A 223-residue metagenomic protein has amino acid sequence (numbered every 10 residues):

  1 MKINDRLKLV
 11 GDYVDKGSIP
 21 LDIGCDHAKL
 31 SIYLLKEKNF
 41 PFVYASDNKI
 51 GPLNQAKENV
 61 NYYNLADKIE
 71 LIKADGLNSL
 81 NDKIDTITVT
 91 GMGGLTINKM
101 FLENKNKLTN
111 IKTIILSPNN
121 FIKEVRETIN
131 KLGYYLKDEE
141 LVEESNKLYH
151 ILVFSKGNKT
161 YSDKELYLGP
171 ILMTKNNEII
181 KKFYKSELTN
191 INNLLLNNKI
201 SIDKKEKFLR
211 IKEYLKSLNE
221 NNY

Functional and structural regions predicted by a protein language model:
K2-G17: Conserved alpha-helix/loop element of class I SAM-dependent methyltransferases that forms part of the SAM/SAH-binding
G17-D26: Conserved class I S-adenosyl-L-methionine
A28, I32: Glycine-rich SAM-binding Motif I of class I
F42-D47: Conserved SAM-binding motif I beta-strand of class I
N54-D82: S-adenosyl-L-methionine
I84-G91: Short SAM/SAH-binding signature in class I
N104-V153: C-terminal substrate-binding/active-site "lid" region of AdoMet-derived donor-dependent transferases
T160, K164-Y223: An accessory alpha-helical subdomain
